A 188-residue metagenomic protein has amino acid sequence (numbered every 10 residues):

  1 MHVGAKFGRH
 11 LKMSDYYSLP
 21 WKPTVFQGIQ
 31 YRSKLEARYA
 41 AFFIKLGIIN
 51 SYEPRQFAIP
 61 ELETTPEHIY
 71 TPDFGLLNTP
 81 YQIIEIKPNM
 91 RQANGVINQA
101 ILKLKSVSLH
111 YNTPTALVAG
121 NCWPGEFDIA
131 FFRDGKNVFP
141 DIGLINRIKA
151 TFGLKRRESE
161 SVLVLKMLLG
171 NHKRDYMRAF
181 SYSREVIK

Functional and structural regions predicted by a protein language model:
H2-K188: Electrostatic, structured charged patches in enzyme active sites and in nucleic-acid/phosphate-binding
